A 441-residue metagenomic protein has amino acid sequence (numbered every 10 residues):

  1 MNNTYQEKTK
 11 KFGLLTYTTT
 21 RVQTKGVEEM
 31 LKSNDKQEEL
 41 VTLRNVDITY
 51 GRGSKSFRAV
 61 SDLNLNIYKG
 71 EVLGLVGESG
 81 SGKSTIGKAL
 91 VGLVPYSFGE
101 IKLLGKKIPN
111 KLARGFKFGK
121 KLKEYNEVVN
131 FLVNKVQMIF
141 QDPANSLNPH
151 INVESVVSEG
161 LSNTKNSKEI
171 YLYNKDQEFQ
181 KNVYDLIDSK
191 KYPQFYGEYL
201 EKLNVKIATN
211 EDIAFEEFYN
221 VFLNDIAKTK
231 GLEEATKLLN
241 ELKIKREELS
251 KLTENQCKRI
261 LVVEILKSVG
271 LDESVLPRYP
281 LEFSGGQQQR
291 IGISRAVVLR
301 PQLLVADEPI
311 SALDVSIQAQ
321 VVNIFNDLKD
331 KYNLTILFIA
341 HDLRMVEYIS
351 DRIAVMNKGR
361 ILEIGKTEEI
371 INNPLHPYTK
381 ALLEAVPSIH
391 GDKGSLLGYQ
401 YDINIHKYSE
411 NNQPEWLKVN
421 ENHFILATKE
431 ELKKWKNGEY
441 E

Functional and structural regions predicted by a protein language model:
N2-K8, F12-E29, S33-E39, K111-K120 (+1 more regions): Short catalytic/signature loops enriched in Gly
V76-E78: The feature captures the beta-strand-to-loop junction immediately N-terminal to the Walker
G99-K111, N174-Q177: Conserved ABC transporter NBD signature motif
Y173-Y192, E234-E247, E254-S274: Conserved ABC ATPase "signature" region
V298-Q302: A short, proline-enriched helix->beta-strand linker immediately N-terminal to the Walker B motif in ABC-type P-loop
